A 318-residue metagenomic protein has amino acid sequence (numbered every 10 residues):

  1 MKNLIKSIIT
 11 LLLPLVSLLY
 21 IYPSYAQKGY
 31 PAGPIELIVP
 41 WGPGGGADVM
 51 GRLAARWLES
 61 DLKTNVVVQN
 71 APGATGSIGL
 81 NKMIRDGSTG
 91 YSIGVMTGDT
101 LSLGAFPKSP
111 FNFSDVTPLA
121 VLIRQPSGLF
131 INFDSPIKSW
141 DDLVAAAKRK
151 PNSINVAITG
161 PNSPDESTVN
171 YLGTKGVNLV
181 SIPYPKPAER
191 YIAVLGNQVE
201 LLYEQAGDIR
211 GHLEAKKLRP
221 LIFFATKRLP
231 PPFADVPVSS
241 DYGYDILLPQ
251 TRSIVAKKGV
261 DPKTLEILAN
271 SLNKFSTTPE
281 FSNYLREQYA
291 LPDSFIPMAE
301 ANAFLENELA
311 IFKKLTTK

Functional and structural regions predicted by a protein language model:
M1-S7: Positively charged n-region of N-terminal signal peptides that target proteins for export
I9-Y20: Bacterial N-terminal signal peptides
A26-D115, S153, K175-L201, D293-F295 (+1 more regions): N-terminal (or domain-start) structured segment
A32-P34, T174, L179, P262-K318: An extracytoplasmic/periplasmic, membrane-proximal ligand-sensing/linker region
P43-G44, G98, N132-I137, I158-S163 (+4 more regions): Short coil/turn segments
R85-Y91, A105-E189, S239, P249-Y284: Hinge/capping helix and adjacent helix->loop/strand transition within the periplasmic-binding protein
G94-T100, I158, K186-P187, E204-I209 (+3 more regions): Beta->alpha turn/N-cap motifs
G98-K108, N170-K175, L201-A234: A ligand-binding cleft/hinge motif common to bilobed small-molecule-binding domains
